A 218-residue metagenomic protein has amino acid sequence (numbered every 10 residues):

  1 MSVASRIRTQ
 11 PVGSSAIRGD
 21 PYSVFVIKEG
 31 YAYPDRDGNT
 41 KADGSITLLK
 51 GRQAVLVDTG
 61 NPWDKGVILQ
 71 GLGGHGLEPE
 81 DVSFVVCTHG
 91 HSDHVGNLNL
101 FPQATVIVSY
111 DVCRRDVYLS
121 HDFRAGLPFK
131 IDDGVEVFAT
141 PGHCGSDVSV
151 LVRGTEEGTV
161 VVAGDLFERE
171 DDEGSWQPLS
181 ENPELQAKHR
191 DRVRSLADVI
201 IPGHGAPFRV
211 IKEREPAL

Functional and structural regions predicted by a protein language model:
M1-R52, K188-V199, R209-L218: Zn-dependent metallo-beta-lactamase
I7-P11, Q70, L100, A104-C144 (+1 more regions): Metallo-beta-lactamase
V26, T47-K50, G126-T155: Core dinuclear metal-dependent hydrolase active-site scaffold
A32-G38, P62-D64, S83-V85, V137-P141 (+1 more regions): Short, flexible loop segments at the rims of nucleotide/cofactor-binding pockets, characterized by
D37, A42-D43, G60-K130: Active-site HxH/HxHxD metal-binding segment of metal-dependent hydrolases
Q53-A54, T159: Residues that mark the start of a beta-strand
V57-G60, D81-H91, I107-Y110, A139-G142 (+3 more regions): Active-site neighborhood of phospho(di)ester-bond hydrolases with catalytic His/Asp-centered motifs
S146-L218: Metallo-beta-lactamase
